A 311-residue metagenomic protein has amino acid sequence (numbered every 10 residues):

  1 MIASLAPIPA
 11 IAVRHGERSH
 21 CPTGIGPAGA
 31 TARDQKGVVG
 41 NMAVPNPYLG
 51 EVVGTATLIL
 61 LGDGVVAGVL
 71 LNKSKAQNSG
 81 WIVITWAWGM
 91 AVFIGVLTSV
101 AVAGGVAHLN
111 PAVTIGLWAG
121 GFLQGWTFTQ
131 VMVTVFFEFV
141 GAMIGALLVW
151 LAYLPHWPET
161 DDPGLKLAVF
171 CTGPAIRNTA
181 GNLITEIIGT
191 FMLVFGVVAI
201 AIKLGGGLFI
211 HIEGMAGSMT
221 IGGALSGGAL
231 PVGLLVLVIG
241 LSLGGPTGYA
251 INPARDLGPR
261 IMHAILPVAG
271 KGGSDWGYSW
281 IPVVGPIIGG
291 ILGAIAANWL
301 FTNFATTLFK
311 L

Functional and structural regions predicted by a protein language model:
A3-V13, H20-L311: Membrane-interface helix-loop junctions and terminal tails of multi-pass membrane proteins
